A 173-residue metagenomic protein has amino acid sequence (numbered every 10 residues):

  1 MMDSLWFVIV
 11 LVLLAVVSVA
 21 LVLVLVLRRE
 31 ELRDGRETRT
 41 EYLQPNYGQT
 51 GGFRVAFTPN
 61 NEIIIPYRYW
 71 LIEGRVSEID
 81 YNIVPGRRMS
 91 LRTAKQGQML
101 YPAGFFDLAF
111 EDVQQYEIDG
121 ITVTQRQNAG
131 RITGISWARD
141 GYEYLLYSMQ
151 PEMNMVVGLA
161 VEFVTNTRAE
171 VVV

Functional and structural regions predicted by a protein language model:
M1-L13: Feature marks short, highly hydrophobic, charge-poor N-terminal signal-anchor/signal peptide-like helices that anchor
V12-L21: Core hydrophobic alpha-helical transmembrane segments of single-pass membrane proteins
L21-E30: Juxtamembrane cytosolic interface motif at the C-terminal end of transmembrane helices
L32-G134, A138-R139: Short, solvent-exposed recognition patches
D140-Y142, Y147-V173: Surface-exposed amphipathic alpha-helical segments
